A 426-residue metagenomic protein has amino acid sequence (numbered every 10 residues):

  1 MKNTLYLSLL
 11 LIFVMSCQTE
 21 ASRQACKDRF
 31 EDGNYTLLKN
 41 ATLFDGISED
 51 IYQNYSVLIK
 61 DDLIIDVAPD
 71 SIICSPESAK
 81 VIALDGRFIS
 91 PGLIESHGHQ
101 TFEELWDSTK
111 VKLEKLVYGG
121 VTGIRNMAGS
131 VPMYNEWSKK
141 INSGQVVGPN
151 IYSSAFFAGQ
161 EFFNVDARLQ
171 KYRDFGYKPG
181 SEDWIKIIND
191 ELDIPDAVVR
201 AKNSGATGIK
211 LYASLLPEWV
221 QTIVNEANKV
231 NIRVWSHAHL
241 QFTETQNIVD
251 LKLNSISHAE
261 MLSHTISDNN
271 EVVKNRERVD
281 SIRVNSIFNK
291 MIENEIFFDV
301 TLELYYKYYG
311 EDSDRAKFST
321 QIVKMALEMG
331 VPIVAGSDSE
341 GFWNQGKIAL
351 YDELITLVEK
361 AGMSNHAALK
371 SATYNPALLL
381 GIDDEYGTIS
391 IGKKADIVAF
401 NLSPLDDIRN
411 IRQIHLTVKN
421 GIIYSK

Functional and structural regions predicted by a protein language model:
K2-L10: Sec-dependent signal peptide recognition, specifically the positively charged N-region followed immediately by
V14-S16: C-terminal motif of bacterial Sec signal peptides marking the signal peptidase cleavage site
Q18-E20: Bacterial signal peptide processing site
R23-Y35, L43, I47-S90: Histidine-rich, glycine-flanked metal-binding segment
C26, L43-S56, P69-S71, M363-L369 (+1 more regions): Acidic, glycine-enriched loop/beta-strand segments at the rims of small-molecule binding/catalytic pockets
L84, F88-S96, S108-W235, N254 (+3 more regions): Divalent-metal coordination cores built from histidine and acidic residues
L105-D107, Y134, E244-K252, I266-N270 (+4 more regions): Histidine/acidic-residue-rich catalytic or RNA/ligand-binding cores of hydrolases and nuclease-related proteins
K317-F400: His/Asp/Glu-enriched, well-ordered alpha-helical/loop segment that forms or immediately abuts the divalent-metal
